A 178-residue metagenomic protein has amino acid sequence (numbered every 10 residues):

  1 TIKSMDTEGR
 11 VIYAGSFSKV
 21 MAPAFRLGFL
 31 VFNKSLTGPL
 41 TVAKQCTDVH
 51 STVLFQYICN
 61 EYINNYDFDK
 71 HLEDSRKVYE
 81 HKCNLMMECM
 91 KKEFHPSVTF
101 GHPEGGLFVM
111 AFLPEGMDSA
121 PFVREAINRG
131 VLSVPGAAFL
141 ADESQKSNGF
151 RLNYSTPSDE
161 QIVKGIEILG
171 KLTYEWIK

Functional and structural regions predicted by a protein language model:
T7-K77: Conserved core segment of the aminotransferase class I/II
V11, V98, V131: Short, conserved active-site loop motifs that form the nucleotide-linked donor/cofactor pocket
N33-K34, N64, F112-P114, S155-P157: Residue-level recognition of strand-loop junctions within catalytic nucleotide-signaling folds
N60, K77-M87, T99-F112, F122-E125: Conserved glycine-rich beta-strand-loop-beta hairpin in the small C-terminal domain of fold type I
K91, A141: Cytosolic nucleotide-binding catalytic cores of signal-transduction proteins
N128, E143-K178: PLP-dependent enzyme catalytic core of the Aspartate aminotransferase-like
